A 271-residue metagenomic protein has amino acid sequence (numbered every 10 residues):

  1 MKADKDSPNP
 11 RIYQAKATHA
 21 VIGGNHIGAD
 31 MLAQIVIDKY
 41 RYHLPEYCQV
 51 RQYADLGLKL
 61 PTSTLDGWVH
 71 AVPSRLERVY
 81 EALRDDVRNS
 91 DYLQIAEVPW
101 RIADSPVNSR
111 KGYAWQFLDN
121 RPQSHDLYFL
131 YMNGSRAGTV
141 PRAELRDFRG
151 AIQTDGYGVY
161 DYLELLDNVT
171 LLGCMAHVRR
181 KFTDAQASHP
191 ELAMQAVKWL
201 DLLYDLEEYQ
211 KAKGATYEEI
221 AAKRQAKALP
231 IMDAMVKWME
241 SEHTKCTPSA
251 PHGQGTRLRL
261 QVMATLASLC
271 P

Functional and structural regions predicted by a protein language model:
A3-P271: Catalytic center-proximal scaffold of phosphoryl-transfer enzymes
